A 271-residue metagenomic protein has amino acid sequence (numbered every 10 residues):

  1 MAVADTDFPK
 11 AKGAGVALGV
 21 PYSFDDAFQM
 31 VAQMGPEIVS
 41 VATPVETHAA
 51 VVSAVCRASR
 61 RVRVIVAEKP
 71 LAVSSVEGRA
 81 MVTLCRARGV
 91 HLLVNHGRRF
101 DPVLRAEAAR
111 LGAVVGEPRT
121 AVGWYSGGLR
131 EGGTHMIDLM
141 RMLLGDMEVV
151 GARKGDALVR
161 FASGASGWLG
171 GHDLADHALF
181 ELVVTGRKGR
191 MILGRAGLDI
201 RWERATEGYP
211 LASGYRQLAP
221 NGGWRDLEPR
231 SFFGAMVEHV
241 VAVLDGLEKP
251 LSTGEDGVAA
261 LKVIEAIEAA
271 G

Functional and structural regions predicted by a protein language model:
M1-A2, A242-A260: Glycine- and charged-residue-rich phosphate/anionic-cofactor binding loop of Rossmann-like
M1-V16: NAD(P)-binding Rossmann-fold cofactor-contacting core
D7, L18-L84: Beta-loop-alpha module in the N-terminal Rossmann-like domain of NAD(P)-dependent dehydrogenases, especially those
A11, H48-V52, G78, V103-L104 (+3 more regions): A general structural signal for well-ordered alpha-helical segments in protein cores
I38, V66, L71-G128: A contiguous active-site-proximal alpha/beta segment in oxidoreductase catalytic domains
V114-E148: Conserved anion/nucleotide-ligand pocket segment
T134-A205, D226-K249, I264-I267: Contiguous beta-strand/loop segments that form the cofactor/metal-binding neighborhood of enzyme cores
A269-G271: C-terminal capping/lid region of NAD(P)-dependent oxidoreductase domains
